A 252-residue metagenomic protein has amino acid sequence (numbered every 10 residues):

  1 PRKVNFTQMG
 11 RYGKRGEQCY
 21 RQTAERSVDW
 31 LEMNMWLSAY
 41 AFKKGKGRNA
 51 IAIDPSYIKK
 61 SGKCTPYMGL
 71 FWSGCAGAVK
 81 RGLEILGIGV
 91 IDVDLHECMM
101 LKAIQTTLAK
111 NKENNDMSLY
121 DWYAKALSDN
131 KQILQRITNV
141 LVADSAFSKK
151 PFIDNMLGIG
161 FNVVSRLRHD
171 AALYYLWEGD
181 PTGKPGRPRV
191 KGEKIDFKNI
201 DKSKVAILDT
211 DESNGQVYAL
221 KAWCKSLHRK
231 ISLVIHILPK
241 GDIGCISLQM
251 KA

Functional and structural regions predicted by a protein language model:
P1, F6-Y12, Q18, Q22-A39 (+7 more regions): Phosphate-ester processing/binding pockets and catalytic centers
P1-K63, D129, R187-I200, K204: Electropositive nucleic-acid engagement tracts
M9, M68-W72, K184-P185: Low-complexity, intrinsically disordered or weakly predicted helical/coil tracts enriched in serine/threonine
T23-H96, N214-A222: Active-site-proximal, Lys/Arg-enriched surface segment that forms a nucleic-acid-binding/basic interface patch
K60-C64, L95-A252: Single, function-defining residue in the core of a domain
